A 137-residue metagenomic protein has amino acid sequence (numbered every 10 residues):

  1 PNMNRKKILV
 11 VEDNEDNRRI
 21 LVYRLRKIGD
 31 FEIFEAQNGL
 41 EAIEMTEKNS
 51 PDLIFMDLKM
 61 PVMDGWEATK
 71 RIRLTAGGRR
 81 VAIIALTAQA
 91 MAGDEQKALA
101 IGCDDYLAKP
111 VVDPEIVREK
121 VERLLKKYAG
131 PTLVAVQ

Functional and structural regions predicted by a protein language model:
E12: Conserved acidic carboxylate
E15-F34: Two-component/phosphorelay signaling modules centered on CheY-like receiver
A36-L40, E95: Conserved Asp/Asn-Gly motif in the active-site loop of CheY-like receiver
N49-F55: Active-site beta3 strand of CheY-like receiver
M60: Receiver (REC) domain active-site loop signature in two-component systems and cognate sites in sensor histidine kinases
